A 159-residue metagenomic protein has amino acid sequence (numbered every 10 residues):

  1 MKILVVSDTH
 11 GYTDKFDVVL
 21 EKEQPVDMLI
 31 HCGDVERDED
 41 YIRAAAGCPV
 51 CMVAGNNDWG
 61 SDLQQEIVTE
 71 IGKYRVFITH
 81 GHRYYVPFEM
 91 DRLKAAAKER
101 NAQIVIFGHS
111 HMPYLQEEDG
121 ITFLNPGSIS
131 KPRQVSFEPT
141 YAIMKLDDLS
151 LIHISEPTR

Functional and structural regions predicted by a protein language model:
M1-I3, V68-F77, E117-F123, M144-L151: Beta-strand-turn-beta hairpins that frame and shape the catalytic cleft of phosphate-ester-processing enzymes
M1-P49, D58-G60, Q64-Q65, F137-T140 (+1 more regions): N-terminal active-site segment of His-dependent metallophosphoesterases
V5-S7, M28-G33, C51-N56, F77-H80 (+2 more regions): Active-site neighborhood of phospho(di)ester-bond hydrolases with catalytic His/Asp-centered motifs
G11, R37, R83, M112 (+1 more regions): Short active-site segment of divalent metal-dependent hydrolases/proteases that encodes the spacing between
C51, P87-D148: Conserved beta-sheet core of the metallophosphoesterase superfamily
C51-R100: Helix-adjacent hinge/juxtasegments
L149-R159: Residue-level detector of conserved catalytic or cofactor/ligand-binding positions in enzyme active sites
